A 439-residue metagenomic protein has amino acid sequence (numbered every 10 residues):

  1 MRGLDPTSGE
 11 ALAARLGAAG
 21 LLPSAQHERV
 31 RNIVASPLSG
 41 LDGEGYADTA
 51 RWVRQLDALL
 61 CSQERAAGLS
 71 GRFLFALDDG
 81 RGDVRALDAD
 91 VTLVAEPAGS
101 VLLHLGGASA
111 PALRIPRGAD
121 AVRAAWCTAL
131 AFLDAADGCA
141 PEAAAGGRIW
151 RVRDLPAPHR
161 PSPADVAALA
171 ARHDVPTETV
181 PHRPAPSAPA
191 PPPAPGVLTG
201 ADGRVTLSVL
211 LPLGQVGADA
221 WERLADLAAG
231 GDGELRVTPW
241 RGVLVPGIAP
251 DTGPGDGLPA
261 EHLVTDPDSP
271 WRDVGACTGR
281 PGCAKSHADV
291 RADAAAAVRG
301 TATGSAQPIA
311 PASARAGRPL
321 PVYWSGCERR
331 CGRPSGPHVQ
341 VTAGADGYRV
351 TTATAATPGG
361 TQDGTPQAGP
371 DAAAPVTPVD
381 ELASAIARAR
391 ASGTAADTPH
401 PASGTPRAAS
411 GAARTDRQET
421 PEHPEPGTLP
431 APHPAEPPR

Functional and structural regions predicted by a protein language model:
R2-H104, I115-P116, R123, C127 (+2 more regions): Small-residue-enriched alpha-helical segments and adjacent helix-cap loops that form tight helix-helix packing
T7, P195-G203, A343, P437-P438: N-terminal basic/disordered segments at the start of proteins
A66-S70, D134-V166, R172-P192, D232-W240 (+4 more regions): Flexible, glycine/charged-enriched surface loops at secondary-structure junctions
F73-L155, S335, Q340-P399, D416-R439: Mobile "lid/hinge" segments at catalytic clefts and subdomain interfaces of large enzymes
L105-S109, A144, D202-V205, R236-P239 (+3 more regions): Short acidic (Asp/Glu) and glycine-rich catalytic loops that position anionic groups and cofactors
P191, P195-L198, G203, S208-L210 (+1 more regions): Hydrophobic, aromatic-lined core segments that form the binding pocket/scaffold for planar heteroaromatic ligands
S305, I309, S313, S392 (+5 more regions): Ser/Thr/Pro-rich low-complexity tandem-repeat tracts
